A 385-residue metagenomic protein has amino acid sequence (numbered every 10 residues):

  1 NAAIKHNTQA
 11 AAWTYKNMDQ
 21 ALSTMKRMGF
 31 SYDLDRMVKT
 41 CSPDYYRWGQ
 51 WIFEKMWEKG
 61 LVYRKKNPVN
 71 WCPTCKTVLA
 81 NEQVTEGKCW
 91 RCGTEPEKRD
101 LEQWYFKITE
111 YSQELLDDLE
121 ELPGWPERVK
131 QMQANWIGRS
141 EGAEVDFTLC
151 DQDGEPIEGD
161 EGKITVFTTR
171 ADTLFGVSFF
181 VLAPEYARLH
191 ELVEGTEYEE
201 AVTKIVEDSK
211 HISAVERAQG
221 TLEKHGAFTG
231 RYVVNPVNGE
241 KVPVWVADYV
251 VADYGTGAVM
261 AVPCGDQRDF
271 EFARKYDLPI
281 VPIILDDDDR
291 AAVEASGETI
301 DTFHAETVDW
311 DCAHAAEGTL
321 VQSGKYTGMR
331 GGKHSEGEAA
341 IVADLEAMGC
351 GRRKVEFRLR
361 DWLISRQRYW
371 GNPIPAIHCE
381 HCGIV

Functional and structural regions predicted by a protein language model:
I4-I164, A187, A258-I384: Residue patterns forming the tRNA-binding/recognition surfaces of aminoacyl-tRNA synthetases and related DALR
K65, V166, V242-V246: Short capping micro-motif at the N-terminus of alpha-helices
P96-K98, I108, F175-T203, T319-Q322: Nucleotide/phosphate-binding sheet-loop regions of phosphoryl- and nucleotidyl-transfer enzymes
S140-E144, S178, F228-G230: Short glycine-rich loop/turn motifs
T173-L174, N238: Short strand-connecting beta-turns/loops that link adjacent beta-strands
Y186-D287, A292, E306-H314: Catalytic alpha/beta core of large soluble enzyme barrels
